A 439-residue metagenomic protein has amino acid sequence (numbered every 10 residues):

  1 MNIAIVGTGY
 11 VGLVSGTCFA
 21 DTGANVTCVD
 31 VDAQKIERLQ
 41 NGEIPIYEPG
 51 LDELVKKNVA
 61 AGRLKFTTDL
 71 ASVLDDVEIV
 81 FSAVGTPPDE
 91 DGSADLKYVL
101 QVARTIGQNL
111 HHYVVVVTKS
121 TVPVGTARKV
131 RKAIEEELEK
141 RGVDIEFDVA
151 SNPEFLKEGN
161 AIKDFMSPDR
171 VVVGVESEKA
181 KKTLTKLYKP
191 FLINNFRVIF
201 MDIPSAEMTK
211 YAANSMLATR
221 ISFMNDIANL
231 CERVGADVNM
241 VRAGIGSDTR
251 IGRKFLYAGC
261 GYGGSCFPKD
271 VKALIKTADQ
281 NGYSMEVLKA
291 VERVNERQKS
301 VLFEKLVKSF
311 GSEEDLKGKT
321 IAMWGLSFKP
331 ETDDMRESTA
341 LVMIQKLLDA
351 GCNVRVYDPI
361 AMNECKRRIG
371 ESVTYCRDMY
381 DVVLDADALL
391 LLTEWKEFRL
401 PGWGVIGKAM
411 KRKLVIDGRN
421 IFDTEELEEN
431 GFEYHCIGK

Functional and structural regions predicted by a protein language model:
M1-K439: Structural/interface elements that position substrates and couple domains in central-metabolism enzymes
